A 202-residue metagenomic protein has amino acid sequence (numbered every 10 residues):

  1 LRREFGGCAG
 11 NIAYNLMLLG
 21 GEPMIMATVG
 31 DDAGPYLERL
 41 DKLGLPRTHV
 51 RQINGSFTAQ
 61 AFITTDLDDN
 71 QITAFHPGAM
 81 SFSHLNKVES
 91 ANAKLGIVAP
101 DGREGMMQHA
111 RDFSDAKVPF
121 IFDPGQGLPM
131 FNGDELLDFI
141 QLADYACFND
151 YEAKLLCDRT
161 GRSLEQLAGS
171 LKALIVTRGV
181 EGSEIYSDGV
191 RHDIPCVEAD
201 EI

Functional and structural regions predicted by a protein language model:
L1-E4, Q126, I202: A short acidic, glycine-rich active-site loop that binds or catalyzes chemistry on phosphate/adenosine moieties
L1-Q60: Substrate-binding N-lobe of the ribokinase-like
A13-L16, K154-L155, I202: Short, small-residue alpha-helix embedded
E38-Q52, S56, I63-D200: Ribokinase/PfkB-type carbohydrate-kinase core domain
